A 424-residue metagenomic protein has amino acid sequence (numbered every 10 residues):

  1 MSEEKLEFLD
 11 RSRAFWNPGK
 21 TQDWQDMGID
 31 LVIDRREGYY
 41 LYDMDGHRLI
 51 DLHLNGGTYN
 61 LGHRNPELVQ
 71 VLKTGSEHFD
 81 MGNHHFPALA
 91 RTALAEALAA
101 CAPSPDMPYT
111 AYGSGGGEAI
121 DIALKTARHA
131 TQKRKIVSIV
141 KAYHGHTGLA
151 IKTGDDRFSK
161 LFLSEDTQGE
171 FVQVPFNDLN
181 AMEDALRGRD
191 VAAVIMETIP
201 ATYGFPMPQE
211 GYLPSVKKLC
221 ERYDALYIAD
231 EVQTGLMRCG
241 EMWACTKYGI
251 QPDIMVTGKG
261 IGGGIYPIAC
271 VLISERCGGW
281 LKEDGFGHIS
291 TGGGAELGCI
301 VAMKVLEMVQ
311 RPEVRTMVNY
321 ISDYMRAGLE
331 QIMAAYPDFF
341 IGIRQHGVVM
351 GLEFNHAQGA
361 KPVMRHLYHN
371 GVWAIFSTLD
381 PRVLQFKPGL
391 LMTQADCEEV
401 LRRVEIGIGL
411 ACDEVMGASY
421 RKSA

Functional and structural regions predicted by a protein language model:
M1-A424: Conserved N-terminal phosphate-binding loop of PLP-dependent enzymes in the Aspartate aminotransferase
